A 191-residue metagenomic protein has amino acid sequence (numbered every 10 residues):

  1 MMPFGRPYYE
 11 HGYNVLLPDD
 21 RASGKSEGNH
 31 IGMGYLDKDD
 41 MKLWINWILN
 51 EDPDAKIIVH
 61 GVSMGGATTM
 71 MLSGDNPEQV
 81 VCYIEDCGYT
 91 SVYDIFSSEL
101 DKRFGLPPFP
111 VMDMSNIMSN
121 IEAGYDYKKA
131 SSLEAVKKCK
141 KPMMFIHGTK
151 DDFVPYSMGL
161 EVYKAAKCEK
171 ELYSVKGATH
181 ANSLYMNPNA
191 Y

Functional and structural regions predicted by a protein language model:
G5-E27: Conserved alpha/beta-hydrolase
I31-D52: Alpha/beta-hydrolase active-site loop
D52-S63: Alpha/beta-hydrolase fold nucleophile elbow
M71-Y125: Hydrolase active-site cap/lid region
S132, K141, P155-K164: Short alpha-helix in the alpha/beta-hydrolase fold that links the catalytic acid
K138-K140, F145-H147, D151: Short beta-strand/loop motif that positions the catalytic acidic residue of the alpha/beta-hydrolase fold
Y163-A181: Catalytic histidine neighborhood in serine/cysteine hydrolases with alpha/beta-hydrolase-type architecture
L184-Y191: Post-His helix in hydrolase/transferase enzymes
